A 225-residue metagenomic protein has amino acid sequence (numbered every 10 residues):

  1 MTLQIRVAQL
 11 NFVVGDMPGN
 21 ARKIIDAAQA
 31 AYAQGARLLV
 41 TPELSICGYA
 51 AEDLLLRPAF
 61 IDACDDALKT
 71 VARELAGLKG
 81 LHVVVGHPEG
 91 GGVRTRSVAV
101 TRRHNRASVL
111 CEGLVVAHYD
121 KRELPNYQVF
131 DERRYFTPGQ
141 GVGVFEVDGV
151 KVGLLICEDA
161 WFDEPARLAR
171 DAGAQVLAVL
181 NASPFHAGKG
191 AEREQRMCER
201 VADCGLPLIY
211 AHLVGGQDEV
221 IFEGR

Functional and structural regions predicted by a protein language model:
M1-R225: Enzyme catalytic cores with a strong preference for nitrogen-chemistry domains
